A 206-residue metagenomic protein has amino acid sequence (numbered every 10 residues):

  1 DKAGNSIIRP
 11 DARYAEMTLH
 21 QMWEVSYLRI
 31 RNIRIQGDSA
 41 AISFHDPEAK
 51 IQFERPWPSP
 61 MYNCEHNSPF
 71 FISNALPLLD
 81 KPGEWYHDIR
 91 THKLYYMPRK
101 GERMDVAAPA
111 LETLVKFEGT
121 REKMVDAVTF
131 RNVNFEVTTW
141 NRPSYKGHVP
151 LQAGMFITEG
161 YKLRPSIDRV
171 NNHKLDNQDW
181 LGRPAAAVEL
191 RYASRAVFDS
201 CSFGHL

Functional and structural regions predicted by a protein language model:
D1-Y192, V197-G204: Extracellular polysaccharide-degrading/modifying enzymes targeting complex plant/algal/animal polysaccharides
